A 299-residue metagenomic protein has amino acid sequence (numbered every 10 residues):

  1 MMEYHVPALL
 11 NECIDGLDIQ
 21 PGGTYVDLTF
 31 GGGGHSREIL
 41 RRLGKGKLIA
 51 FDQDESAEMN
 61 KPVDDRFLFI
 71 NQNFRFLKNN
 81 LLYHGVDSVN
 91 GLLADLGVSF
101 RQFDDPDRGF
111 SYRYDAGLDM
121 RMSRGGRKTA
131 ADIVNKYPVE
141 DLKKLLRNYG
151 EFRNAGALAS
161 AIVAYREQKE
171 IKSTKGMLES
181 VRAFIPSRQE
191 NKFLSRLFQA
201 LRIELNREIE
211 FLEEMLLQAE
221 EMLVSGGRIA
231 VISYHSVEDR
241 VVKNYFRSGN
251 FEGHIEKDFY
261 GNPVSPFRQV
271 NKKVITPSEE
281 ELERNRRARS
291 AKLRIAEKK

Functional and structural regions predicted by a protein language model:
M1-K299: S-adenosyl-L-methionine-dependent methyltransferase catalytic core, i.e., the SAM/SAH-binding region
